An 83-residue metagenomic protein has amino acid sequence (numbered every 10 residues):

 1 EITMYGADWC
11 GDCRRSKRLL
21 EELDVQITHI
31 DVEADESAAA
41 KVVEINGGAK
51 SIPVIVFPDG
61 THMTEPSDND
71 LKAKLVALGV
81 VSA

Functional and structural regions predicted by a protein language model:
E1-V25: Local sequence-structure signature of Cys/Sec-based thiol-disulfide redox active-site neighborhoods
G11, S37, K50, D70: Short alpha-helical
R14-K17, A39, D68: Conserved strand-to-helix beginnings and helix N-cap segments that scaffold or border functional pockets
V25-A39: Thiol-based oxidoreductase modules, predominantly thioredoxin-like and allied folds used for disulfide exchange
A40-N46, L75: Short amphipathic alpha-helix with an adjacent loop that forms part of the alpha/beta core around
N46-I55: Structural micro-motif
F57-A83: Non-catalytic, surface beta->alpha helical segment in thiol-disulfide oxidoreductase systems
